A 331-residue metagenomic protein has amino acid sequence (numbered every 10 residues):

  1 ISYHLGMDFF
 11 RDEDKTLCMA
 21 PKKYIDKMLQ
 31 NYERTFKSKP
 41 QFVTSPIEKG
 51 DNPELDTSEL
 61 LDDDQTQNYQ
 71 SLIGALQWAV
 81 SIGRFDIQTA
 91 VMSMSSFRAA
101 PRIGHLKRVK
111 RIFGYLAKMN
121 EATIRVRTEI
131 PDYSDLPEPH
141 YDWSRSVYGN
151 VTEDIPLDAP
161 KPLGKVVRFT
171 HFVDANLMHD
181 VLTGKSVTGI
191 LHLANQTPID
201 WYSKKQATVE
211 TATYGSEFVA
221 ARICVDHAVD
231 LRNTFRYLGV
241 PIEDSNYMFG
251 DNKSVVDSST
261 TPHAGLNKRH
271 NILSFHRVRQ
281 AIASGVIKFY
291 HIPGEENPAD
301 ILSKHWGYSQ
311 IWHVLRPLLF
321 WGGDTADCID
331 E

Functional and structural regions predicted by a protein language model:
I1-E331: Long, low-complexity, charge-biased intrinsically disordered regions
